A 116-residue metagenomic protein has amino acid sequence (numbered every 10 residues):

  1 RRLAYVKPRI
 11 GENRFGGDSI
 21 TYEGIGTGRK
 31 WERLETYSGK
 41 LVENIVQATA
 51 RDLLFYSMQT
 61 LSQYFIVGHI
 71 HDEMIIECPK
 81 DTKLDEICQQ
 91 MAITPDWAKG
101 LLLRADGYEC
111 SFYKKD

Functional and structural regions predicted by a protein language model:
R1-D116: Conserved catalytic core of nucleotide polymerization and phosphodiester-bond processing enzymes
